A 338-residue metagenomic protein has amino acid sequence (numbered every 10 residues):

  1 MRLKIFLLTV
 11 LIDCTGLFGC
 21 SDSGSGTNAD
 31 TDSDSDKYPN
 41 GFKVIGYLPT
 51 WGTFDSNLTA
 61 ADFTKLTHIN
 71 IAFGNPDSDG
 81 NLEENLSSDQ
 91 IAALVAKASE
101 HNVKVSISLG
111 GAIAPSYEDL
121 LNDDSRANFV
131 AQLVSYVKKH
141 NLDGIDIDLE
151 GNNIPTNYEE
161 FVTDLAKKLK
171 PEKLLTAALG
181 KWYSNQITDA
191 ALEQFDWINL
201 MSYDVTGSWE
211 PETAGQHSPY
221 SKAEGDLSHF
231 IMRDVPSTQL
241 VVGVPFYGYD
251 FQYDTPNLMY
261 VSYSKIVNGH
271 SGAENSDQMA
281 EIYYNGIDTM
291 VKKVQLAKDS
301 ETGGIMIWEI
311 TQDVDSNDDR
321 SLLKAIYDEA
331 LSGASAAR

Functional and structural regions predicted by a protein language model:
M1-F18: Sec-dependent bacterial lipoprotein signal peptides
D13-G41: Bacterial Sec-dependent N-terminal signal peptides
D36-S135, T213-Q216, Y220-S228, T255 (+1 more regions): Glycan-recognition patch characteristic of GH18 chitinases/ENGases and related GlcNAc/peptidoglycan-binding proteins
F42, K65-T67, H101-V105, N141-D143 (+4 more regions): Short, well-ordered coil/turn segments that N-cap beta-strands
I45, D79-D89, A131, E150-H270: Substrate-binding surface in catalytic domains of secreted glycosidases
K65, T238-E301, S316-R338: Glycan-binding loop/region signatures in secreted carbohydrate-active enzymes
I69, I107, I147, I198 (+3 more regions): Conserved, mostly hydrophobic/aromatic
D148-L174, L179-K181, I287, V291-R338: Active-site and adjacent substrate-binding regions of carbohydrate-active enzymes
